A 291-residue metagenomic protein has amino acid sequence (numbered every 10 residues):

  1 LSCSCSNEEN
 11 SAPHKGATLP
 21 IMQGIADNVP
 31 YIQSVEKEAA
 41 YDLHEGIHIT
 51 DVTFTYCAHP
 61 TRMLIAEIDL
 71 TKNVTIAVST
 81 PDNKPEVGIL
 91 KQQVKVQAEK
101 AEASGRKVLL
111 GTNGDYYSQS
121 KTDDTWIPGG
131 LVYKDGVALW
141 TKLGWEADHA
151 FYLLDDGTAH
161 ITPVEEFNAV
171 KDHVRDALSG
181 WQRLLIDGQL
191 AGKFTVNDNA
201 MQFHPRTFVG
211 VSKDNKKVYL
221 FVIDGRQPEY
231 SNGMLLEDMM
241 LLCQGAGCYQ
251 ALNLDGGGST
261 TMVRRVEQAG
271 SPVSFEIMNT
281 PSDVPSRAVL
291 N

Functional and structural regions predicted by a protein language model:
S2-S4: C-terminal motif of bacterial Sec signal peptides marking the signal peptidase cleavage site
S6-G144, H149, H160: Zymogen propeptides
K72-N73, D115-Q119, N168, G225-P228 (+1 more regions): Solvent-exposed loop/turn segments at secondary-structure junctions within structured extracellular/periplasmic domains
S79-E86, E166-A169, I223-P228: Short, solvent-exposed aromatic-acidic interface loops
L109-N113, A150-Y152, H160, G210 (+3 more regions): Structural recognition of the beta-strand scaffold that forms the well-ordered cores of secreted hydrolase catalytic
K121-W145, F194-K213, K217-Y249, S259-N291: Conserved, well-ordered active-site substructure
L153-G157, P163-E165, Q182-G188, V211-K213 (+1 more regions): Short, structured patches in soluble enzyme cores that scaffold and shape functional sites
H173-V196: Short, conserved active-site entrance elements at the starts or edges of catalytic domains
